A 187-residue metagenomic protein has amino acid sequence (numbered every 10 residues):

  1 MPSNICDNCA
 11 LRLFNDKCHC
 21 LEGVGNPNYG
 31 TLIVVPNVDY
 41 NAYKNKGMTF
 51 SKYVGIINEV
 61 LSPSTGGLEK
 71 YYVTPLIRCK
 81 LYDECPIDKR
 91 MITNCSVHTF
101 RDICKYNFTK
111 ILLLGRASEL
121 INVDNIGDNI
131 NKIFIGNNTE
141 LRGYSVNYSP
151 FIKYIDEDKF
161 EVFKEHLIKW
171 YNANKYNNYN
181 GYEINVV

Functional and structural regions predicted by a protein language model:
M1-V187: A polyanion-binding, active-site-adjacent surface
